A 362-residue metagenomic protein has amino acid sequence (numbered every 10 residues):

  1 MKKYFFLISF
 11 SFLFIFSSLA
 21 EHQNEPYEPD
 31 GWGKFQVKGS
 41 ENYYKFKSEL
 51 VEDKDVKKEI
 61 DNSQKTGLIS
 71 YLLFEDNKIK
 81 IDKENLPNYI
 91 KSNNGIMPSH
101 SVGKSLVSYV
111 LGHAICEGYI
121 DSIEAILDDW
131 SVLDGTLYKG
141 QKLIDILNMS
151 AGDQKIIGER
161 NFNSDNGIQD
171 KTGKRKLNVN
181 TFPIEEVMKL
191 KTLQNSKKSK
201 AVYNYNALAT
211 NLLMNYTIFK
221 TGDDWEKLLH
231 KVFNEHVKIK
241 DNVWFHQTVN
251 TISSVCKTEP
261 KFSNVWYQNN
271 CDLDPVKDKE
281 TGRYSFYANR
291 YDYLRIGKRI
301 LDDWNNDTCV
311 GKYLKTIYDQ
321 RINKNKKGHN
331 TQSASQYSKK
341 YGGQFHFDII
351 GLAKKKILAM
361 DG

Functional and structural regions predicted by a protein language model:
M1-E21: Classical Sec-dependent N-terminal signal peptides that target proteins to the secretory pathway
S17-S92, C116-D121, N148, I218-F219 (+1 more regions): N-terminal leader/targeting segments and the immediately adjacent pre-domain N-terminus
E49, D53, T66-G67, G95-G103 (+8 more regions): Solvent-exposed, acidic/flexible segments
G67, P98-H100, L111, E124-D128 (+1 more regions): Extended ligand-binding groove/face enriched in aromatic
N77, M97-I123, I146, L213-T217 (+1 more regions): Active-site SXXK
E84, N93-N94, E159-T251, T281-Y287: Catalytic-site signature segments of enzymes, centered on catalytic residues
C116-Q154, T192-Q194, L208, T221-R283 (+1 more regions): Active-site helix/loop module of the DD-peptidase/beta-lactamase fold, centered on the serine-lysine SxxK catalytic
D223-V243, F286-G362: Conserved active-site loop region of the serine DD-peptidase/beta-lactamase
